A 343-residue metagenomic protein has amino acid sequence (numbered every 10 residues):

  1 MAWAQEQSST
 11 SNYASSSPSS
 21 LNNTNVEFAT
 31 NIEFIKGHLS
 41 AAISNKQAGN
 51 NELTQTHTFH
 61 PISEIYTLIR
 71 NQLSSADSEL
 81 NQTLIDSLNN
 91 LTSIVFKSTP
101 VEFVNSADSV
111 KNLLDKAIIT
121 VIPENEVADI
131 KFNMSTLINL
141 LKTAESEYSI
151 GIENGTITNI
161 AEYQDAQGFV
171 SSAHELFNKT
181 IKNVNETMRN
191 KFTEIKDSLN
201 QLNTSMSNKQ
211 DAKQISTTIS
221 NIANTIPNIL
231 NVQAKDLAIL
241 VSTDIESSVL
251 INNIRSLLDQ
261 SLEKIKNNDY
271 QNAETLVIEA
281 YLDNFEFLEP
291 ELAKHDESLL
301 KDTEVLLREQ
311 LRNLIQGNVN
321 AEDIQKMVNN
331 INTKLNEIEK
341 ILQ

Functional and structural regions predicted by a protein language model:
W3-Q343: Mature extracytoplasmic or organellar-lumen-exposed domains after removal of signal/transit peptides
